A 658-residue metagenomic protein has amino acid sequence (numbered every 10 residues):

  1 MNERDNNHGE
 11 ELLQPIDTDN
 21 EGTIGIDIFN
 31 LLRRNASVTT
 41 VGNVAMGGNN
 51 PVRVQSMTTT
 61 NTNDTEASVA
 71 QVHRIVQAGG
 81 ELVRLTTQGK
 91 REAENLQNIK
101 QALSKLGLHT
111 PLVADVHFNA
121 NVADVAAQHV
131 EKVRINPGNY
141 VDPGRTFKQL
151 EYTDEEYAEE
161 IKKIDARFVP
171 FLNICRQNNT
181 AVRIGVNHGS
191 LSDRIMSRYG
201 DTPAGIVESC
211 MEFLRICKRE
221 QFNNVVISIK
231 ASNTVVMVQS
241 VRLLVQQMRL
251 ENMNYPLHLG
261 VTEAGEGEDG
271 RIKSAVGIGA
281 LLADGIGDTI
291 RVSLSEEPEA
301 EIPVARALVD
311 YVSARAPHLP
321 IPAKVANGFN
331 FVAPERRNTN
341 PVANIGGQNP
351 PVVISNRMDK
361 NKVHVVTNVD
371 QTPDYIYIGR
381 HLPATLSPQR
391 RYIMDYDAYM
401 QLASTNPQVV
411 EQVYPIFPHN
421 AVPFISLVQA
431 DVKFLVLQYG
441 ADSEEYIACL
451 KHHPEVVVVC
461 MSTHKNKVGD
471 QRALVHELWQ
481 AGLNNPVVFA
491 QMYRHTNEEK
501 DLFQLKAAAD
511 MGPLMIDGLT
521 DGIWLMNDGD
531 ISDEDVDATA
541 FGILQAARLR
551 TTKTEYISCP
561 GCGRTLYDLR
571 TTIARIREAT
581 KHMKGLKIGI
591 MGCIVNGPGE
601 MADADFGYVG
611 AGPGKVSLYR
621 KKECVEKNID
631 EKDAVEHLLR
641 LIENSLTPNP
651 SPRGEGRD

Functional and structural regions predicted by a protein language model:
N2-S56, L172-N178, A314-K362, E578: N-terminal amphipathic alpha-helix/helix-capping segment at the start of soluble metabolic enzymes
D27-I28, R33, G80-E212, A343 (+1 more regions): Active-site beta->alpha loop and helix N-cap motifs at the rims of alpha/beta catalytic domains
V54, D115, I184, I227 (+6 more regions): Conserved, mostly hydrophobic/aromatic
T62-R74, F118-A123, S274-I278, N361-V369 (+1 more regions): Short, acidic/polar
G80-R84, V130-T146, A283-E299, I376-Y377 (+3 more regions): Glycine-rich phosphate-binding active-site loops on the catalytic face of alpha/beta enzymes
E151-F168, N173, I195-G346, Q429-M583 (+1 more regions): Catalytic alpha/beta core domains of metabolic enzymes, predominantly
P613-V616, E623-S645: Beta-strand/loop-dominated core regions that host nucleotide or nucleotide-derived cofactor-binding catalytic loops
S645-D658: Intrinsic disorder/low-complexity segments
